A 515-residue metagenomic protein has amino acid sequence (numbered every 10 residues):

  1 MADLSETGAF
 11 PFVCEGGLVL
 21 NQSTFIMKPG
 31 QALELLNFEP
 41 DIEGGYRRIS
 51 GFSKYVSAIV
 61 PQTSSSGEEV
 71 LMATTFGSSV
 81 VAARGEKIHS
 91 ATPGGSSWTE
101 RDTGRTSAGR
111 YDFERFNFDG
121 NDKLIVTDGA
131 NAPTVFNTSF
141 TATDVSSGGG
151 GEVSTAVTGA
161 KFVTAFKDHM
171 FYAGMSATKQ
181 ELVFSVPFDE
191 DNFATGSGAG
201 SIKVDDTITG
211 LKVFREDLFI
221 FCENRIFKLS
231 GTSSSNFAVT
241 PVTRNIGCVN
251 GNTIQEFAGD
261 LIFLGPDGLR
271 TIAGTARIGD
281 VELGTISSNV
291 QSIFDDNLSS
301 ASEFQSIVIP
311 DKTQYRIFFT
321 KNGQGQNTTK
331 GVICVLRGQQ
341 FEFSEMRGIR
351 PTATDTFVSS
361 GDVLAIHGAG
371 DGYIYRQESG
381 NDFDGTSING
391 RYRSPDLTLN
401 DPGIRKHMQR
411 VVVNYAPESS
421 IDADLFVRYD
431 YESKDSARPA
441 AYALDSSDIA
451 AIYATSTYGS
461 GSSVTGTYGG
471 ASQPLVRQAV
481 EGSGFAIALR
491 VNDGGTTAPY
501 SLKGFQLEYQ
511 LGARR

Functional and structural regions predicted by a protein language model:
M1-L124, N245-D260, P266-R515: Beta-sheet repeat architectures centered on beta-propellers
V81-A82, V126, T164, M170-G174 (+2 more regions): Short beta-strand motif characteristic of blades in beta-propeller domains
I88, P133, K179-Q180, I226 (+2 more regions): Structural signal for beta-propeller blades
N137-F162: Asp-box/WD-like beta-propeller blade repeats and closely related beta-sheet repeat scaffolds
G149-V153, N192-K203, E282-S300: Surface-exposed loop and turn segments in beta-propeller and other repeat-based domains that flank or scaffold
T158-N192: Carboxylate/His-rich catalytic cores and anion/metal-binding grooves
A177, F221, Q324-T328: Short, solvent-exposed loop/turn segments at conserved positions within beta-propeller repeat blades
L218-T243: Surface-exposed extracellular loop regions of Gram-negative outer-membrane beta-barrel proteins
